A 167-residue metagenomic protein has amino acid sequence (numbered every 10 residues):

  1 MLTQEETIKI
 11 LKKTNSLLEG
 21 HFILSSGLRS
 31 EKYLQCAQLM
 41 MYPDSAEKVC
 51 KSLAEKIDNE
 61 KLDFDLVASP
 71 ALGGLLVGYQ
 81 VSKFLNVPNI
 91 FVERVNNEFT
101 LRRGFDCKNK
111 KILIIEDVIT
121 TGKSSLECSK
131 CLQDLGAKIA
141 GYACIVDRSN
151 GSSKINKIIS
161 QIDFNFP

Functional and structural regions predicted by a protein language model:
M1-E60: Active-site-facing substrate-recognition patch
L2-I10, S129-P167: PRPP-dependent phosphoribosyltransferase catalytic core
E55, N59, Y79, K83 (+2 more regions): Short, well-ordered alpha-helices that flank and scaffold nucleotide-derived cofactor binding pockets
K56-L62, G104-C107: Glycine-rich helix-loop-beta junction characteristic of Rossmann-like nucleotide cofactor-binding loops
L62-A71: Short glycine-rich phosphate-binding loop at a beta-alpha junction
D65, K110, A140: Conserved acidic residues
V77-L113, T121-L126: Short, glycine/charge-rich flexible loops or terminal/linker lids adjacent to PRPP-binding catalytic cores
